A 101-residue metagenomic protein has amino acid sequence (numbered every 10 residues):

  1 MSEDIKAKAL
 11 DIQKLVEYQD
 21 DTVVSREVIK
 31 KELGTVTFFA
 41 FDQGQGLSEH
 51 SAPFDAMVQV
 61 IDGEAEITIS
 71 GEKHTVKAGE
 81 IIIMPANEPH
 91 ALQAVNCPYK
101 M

Functional and structural regions predicted by a protein language model:
M1-L33: A short, N-terminal "cap"/entry segment at the start of jelly-roll beta-barrel domains of the cupin/DSBH fold
T22, V36-A52: Conserved short histidine dyad/triad with adjacent acidic residue
F38, M57, E72-H74: Short, surface-exposed secondary-structure edge patches
A40-D42, A52-I67: Short, conserved beta-strand element in jelly-roll/cupin
S51, G71, V95: Conserved catalytic-core motifs of eukaryotic protein kinase domains, centered on the activation segment
G71-A86: Short acidic-glycine-tyrosine-enriched beta hairpin
A86-M101: Ligand-binding loop in jelly-roll beta-barrel domains
